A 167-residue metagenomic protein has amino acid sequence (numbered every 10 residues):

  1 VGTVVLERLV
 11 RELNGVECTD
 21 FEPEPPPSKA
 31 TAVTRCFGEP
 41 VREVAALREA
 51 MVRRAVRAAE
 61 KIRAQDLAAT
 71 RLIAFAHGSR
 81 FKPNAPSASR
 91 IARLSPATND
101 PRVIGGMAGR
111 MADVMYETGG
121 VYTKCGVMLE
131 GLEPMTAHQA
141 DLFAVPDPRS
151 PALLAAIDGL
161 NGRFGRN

Functional and structural regions predicted by a protein language model:
V1-G119: DNA-contacting surface of Y-family translesion DNA polymerases
L94-N167: Acidic, metal-coordinating catalytic segment for phosphate/diphosphate chemistry, firing primarily on the Nudix
